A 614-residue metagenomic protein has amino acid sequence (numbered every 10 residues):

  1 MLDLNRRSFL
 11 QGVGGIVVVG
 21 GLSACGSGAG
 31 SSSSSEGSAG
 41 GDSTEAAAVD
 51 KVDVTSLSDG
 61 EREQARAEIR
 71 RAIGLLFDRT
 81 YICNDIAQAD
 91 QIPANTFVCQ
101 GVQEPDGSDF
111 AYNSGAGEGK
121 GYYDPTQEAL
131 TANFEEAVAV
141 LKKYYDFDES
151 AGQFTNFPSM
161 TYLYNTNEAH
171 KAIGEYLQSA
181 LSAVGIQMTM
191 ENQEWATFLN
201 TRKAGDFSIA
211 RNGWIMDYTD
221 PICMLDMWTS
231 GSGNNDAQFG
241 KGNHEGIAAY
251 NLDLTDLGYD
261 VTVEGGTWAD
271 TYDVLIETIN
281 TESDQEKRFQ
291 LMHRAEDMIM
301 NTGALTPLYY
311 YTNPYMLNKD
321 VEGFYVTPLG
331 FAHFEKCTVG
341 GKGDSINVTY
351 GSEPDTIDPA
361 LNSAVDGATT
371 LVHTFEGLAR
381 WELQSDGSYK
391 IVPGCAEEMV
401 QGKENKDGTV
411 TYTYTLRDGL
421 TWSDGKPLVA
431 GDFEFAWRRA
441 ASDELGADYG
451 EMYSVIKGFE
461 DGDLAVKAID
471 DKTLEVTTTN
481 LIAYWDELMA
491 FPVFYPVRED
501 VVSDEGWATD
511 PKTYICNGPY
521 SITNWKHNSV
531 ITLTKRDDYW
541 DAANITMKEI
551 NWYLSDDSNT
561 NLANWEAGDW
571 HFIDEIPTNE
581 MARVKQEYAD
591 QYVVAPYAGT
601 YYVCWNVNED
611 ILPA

Functional and structural regions predicted by a protein language model:
M1-V17: N-terminal secretory signal peptides and thylakoid transit peptides that target proteins across membranes
G15, V19-L22, A72-G115, E168-Q178 (+4 more regions): Detector for C-terminal structural segments
A39, Q187, E505, D538-R583: Ligand-site clamp/hinge motif
E45-C99, E104, N156-E168, S283-N301 (+6 more regions): Alpha-helical secondary-structure segments
S58-A65, I69-A72, E397-Y449, E475 (+2 more regions): Aromatic- and charge-enriched surface segment that lines or borders ligand/interaction sites
E63-S179, A183, E264, W268 (+6 more regions): Append "and occasionally in soluble cytosolic enzymes with long acidic Gly/Pro-rich linkers
T349-E404, I515: N-terminal lobe/hinge region of extracytoplasmic solute-binding protein
T413, E434, D448-D500: Surface-exposed binding/hinge segments that line and control ligand-binding clefts or catalytic entry sites
